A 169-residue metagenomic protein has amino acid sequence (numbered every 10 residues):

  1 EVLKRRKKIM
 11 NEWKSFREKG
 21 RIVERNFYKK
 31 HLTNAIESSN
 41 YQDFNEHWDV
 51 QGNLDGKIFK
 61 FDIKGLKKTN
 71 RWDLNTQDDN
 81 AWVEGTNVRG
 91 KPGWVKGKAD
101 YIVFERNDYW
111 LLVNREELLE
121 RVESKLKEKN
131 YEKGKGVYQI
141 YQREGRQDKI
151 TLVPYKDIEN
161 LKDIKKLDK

Functional and structural regions predicted by a protein language model:
E1-V2: Acidic, Ala/Val/Gly-enriched low-complexity intrinsically disordered segments
R5-E46, N53, K67: Acidic-basic catalytic patches of nuclease active cores, encompassing PD-(D/E)XK and other metal-cofactor nuclease
N11-K14, N34-S39, G65-R115: Catalytic cores of nucleic-acid endonucleases
S15, D55, N107-K169: Non-catalytic C-terminal interaction segments of nucleic acid-processing enzymes
Q42, N53, W94, E144-G145: A generic structural signal for short, solvent-exposed coil/turn residues that cap or connect secondary-structure
N45-H47, G56-K60, D78, K96-A99: Short connector loops at helix/strand junctions that flank enzyme active sites, especially segments positioning acidic
V50-R71: Conserved catalytic cores of phosphodiester-cleaving nucleases, focusing on short active-site segments
